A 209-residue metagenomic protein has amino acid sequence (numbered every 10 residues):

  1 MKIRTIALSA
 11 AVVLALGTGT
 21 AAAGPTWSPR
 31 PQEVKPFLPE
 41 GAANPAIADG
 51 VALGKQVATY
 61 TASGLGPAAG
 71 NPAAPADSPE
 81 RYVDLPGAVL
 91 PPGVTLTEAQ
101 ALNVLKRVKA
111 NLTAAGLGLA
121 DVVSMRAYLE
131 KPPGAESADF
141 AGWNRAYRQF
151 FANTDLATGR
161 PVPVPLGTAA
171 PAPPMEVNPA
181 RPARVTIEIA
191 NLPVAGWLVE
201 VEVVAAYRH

Functional and structural regions predicted by a protein language model:
R4-K106, A110-V123, P132-H209: N-terminal presequence-like segments and the immediate start of the first folded domain
